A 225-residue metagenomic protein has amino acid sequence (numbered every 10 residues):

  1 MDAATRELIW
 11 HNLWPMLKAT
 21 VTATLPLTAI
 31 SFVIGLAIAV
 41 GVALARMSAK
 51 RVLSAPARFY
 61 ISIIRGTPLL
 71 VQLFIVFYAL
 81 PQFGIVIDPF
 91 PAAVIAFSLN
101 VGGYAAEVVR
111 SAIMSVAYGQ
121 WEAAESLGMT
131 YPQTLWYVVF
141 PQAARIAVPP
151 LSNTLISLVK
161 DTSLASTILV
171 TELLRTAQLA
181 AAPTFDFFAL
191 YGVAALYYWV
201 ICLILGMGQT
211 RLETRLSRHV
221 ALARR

Functional and structural regions predicted by a protein language model:
M1-R225: Transmembrane alpha-helices and adjacent helix-loop boundaries
